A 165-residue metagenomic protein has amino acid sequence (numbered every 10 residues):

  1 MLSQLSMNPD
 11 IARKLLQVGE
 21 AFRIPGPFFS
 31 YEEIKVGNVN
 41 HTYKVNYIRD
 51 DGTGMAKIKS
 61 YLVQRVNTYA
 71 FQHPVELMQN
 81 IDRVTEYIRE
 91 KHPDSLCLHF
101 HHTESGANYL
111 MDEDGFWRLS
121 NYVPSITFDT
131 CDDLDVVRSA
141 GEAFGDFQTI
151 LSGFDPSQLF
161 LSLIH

Functional and structural regions predicted by a protein language model:
L2-F29: Juxta-kinase regulatory segment immediately upstream of eukaryotic protein kinase catalytic domains
P27-Y47: ATP-binding glycine-rich phosphate-binding loop
V36-V39, D50, T68-F71: Short active-site-proximal "capping" loops at secondary-structure junctions
V45-I48, Y109-M111: Cytochrome P450
Y47-S60: Active-site beta-strand-loop-beta-strand hairpin of nuclease catalytic cores that positions key catalytic residues
K57-D82, E86-P156: ATP-binding pocket architecture of kinase catalytic cores
L161-S162: Terminal low-complexity/disordered tails
H165: Conserved small/polar residues in nucleotide/adenosyl-binding loops
